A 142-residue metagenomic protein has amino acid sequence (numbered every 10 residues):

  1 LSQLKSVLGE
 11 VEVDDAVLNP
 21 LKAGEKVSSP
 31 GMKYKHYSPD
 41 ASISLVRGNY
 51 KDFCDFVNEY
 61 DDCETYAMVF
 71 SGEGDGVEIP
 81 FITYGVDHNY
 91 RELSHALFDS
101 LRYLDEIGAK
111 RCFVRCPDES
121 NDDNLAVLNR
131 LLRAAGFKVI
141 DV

Functional and structural regions predicted by a protein language model:
L1-V13: Internal gly/pro-rich beta-alpha loop/helix module that stabilizes soluble enzyme cofactors or their anionic handles
D14-Y34: Long, charged amphipathic helices and adjacent flexible linkers at domain junctions
V27-F137: A C-terminal functional module that forms or caps the active site or interfaces directly with catalytic machinery
K138-V142: Short, flexible loop segments at boundaries between secondary-structure elements
